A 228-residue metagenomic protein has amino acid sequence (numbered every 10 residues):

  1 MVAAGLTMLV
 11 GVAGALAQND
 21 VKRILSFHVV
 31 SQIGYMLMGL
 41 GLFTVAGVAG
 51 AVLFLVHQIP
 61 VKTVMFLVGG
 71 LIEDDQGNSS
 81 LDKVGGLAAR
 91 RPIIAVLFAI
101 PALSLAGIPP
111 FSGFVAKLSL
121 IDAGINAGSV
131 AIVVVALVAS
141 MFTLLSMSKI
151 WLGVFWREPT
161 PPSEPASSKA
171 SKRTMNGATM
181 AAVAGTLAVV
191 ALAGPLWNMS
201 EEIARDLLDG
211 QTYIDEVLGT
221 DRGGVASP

Functional and structural regions predicted by a protein language model:
M1-L118, D122-S148, L152: Hydrophobic transmembrane alpha-helices and their helix-loop junctions in integral membrane proteins
L81, A88-I94, M147-P228: Cytoplasmic/organellar membrane-interface segments at the starts of transmembrane helices in multi-pass inner-membrane
